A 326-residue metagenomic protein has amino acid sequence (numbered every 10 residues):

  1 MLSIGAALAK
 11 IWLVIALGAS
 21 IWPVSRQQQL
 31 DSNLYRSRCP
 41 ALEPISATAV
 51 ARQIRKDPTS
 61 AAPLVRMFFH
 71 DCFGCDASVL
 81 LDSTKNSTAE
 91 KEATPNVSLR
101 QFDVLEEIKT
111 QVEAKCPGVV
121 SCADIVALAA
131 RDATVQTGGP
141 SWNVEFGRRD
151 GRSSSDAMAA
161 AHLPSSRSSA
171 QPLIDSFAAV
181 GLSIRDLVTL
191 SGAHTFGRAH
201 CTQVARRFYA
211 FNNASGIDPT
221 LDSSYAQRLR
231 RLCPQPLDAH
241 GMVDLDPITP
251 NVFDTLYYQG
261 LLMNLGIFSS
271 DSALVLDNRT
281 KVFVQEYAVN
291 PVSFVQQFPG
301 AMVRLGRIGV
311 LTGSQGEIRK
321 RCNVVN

Functional and structural regions predicted by a protein language model:
L2-N326: Catalytic cores of secreted/periplasmic or lumenal enzymes
